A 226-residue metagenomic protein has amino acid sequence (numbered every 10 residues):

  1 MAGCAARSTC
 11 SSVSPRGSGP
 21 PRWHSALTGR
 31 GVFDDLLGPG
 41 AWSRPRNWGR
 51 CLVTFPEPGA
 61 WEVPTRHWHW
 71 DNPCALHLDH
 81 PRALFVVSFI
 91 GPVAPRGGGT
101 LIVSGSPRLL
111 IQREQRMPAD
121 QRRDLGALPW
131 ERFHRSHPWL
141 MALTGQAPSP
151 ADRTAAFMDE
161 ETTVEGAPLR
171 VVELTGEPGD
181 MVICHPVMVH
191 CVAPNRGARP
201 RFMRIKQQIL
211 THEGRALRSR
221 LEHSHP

Functional and structural regions predicted by a protein language model:
M1-H77: Non-heme Fe(II)-dependent double-stranded beta-helix
N47-G49, F89, G105, P186-M188: Short, well-ordered beta-to-alpha junction loops that form the rim of enzyme active sites and present histidine/acidic
L52-V53, E57-G59, P73, I90-P95 (+1 more regions): Short acidic/polar capping segments at secondary-structure boundaries
T54, V103-L110, K206-G214: Short edge-strand/loop segments of extracellular domains
V63-W68, L78, P95-G105, I111-Q115 (+2 more regions): A short secondary-structure junction signal
W70-P73, V86-S88, P168-R170, V189-H190: Glycine-rich, charged/polar anion/phosphate-binding loops that engage phosphate groups from diverse ligands
P73-P95, T175-P178, I183, Q207-T211: Short, conserved beta-strand element in jelly-roll/cupin
Q115-D120, L128-G145, A155-P226: Non-heme Fe(II)/2-oxoglutarate
